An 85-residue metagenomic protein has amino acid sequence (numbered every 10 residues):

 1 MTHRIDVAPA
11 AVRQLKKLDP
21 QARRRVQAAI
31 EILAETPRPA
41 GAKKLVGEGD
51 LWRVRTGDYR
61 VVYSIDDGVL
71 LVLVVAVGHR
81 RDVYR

Functional and structural regions predicted by a protein language model:
M1-D58, D66-L73, V77, D82-R85: Basic, Lys/Arg-enriched alpha-helical interface segments
